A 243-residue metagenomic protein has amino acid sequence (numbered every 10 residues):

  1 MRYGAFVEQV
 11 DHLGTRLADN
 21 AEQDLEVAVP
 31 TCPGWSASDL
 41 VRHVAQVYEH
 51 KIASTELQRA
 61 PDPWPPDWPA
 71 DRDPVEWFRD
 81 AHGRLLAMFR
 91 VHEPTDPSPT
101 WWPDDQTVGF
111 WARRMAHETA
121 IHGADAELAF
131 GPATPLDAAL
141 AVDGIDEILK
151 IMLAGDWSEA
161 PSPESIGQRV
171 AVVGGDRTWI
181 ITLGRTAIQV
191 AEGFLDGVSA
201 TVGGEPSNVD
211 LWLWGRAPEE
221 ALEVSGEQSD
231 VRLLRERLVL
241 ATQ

Functional and structural regions predicted by a protein language model:
M1-V27: Non-cleavable N-terminal signal-anchor transmembrane helices
Q23-D62, P103-S158, V209: Short, contiguous alpha-helical
A60-R72: Glycine-/proline-rich flexible loop or hinge segments
W77-G123: Hydrophobic alpha-helical segments and helix pairs
I148-L183: A glycine-rich beta-turn/hairpin centered on an aromatic-Pro dipeptide
V173-S207: Acidic/His-leaning functional-site neighborhoods
L195-Q243: C-terminal interaction segments
